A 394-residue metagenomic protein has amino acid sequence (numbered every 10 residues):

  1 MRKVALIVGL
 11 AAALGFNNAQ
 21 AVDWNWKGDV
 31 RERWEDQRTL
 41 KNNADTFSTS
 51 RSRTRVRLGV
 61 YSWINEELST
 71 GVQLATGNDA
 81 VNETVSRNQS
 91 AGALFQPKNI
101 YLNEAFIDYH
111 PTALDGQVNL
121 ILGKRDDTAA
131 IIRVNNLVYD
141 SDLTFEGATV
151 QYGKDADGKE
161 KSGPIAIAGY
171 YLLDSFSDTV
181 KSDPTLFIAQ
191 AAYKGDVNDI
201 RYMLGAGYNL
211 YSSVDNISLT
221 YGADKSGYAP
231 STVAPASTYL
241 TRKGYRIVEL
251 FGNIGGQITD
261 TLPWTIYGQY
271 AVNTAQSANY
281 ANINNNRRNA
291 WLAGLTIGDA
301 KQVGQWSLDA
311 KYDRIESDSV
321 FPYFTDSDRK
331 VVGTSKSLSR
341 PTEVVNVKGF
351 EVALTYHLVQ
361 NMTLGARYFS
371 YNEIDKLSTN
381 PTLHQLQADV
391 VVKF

Functional and structural regions predicted by a protein language model:
M1-D23, K159: Cleavable N-terminal export/targeting peptides
Q20-T39: Transmembrane beta-strand segments of Gram-negative outer membrane beta-barrel proteins
K27-R33, S69-A75, I121-R125, I165-Y171 (+8 more regions): Transmembrane beta-strands of outer-membrane beta-barrel proteins
W34-T54, Y61-D115, A129-D140, S177 (+5 more regions): Surface-exposed loop and membrane-interface regions of Gram-negative outer-membrane beta-barrel proteins
K41, F47-T49, T84-V85, L94-P97 (+6 more regions): Extracellular/periplasm-exposed beta-strand and loop segments of Gram-negative cell-envelope proteins, dominated by
H110-L120, T128, N135-K301, Q305 (+2 more regions): Signature for the C-terminal beta-barrel architecture of outer-membrane proteins
G207, I217-T238, S307-A353, H357: Outer membrane beta-barrel transmembrane domains
A293, T382-F394: Outer-membrane beta-barrel "beta-signal"
